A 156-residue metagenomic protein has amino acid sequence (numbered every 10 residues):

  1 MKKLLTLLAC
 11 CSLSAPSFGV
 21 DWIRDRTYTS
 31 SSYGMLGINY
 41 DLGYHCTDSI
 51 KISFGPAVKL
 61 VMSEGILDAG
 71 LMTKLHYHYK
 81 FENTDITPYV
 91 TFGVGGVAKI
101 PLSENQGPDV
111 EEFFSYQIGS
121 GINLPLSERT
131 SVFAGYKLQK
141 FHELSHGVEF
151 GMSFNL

Functional and structural regions predicted by a protein language model:
M1-I23: Cleavable N-terminal export/targeting peptides
L4-L5, H76, Q139: Residue-level detector of intrinsically disordered/flexible regions characterized by low predicted structural confidence
D21-L36, K51-M62, V90-V97, S131-K140: Transmembrane beta-strand segments that form the barrel wall of outer-membrane beta-barrel proteins
S30-S32, M62-A69, G107-F114, K140-L144: Replace "Gram-negative outer membrane beta-barrel proteins" with "bacterial and organellar outer membrane beta-barrel
N39-E104, L124-L126, F154-L156: Gram-negative (and chloroplast) outer-membrane scaffold detector with strong preference for beta-barrel transmembrane
S115-N123: Acidic, glycine-rich flexible loop segments
S145-L156: Outer-membrane beta-barrel "beta-signal"
